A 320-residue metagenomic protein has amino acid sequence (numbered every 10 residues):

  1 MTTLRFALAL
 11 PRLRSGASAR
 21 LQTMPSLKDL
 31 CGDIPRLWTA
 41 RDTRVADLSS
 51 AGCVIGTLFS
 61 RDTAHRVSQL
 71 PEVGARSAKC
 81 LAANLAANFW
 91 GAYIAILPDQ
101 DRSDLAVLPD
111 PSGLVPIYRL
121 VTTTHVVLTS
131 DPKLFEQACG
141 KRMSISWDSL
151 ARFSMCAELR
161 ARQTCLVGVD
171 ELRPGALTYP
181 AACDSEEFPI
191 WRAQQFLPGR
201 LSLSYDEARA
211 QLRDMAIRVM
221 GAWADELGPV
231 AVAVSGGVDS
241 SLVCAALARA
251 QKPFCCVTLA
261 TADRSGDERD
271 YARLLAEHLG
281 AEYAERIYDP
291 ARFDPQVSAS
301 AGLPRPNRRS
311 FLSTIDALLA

Functional and structural regions predicted by a protein language model:
M1-S300, R305: Cysteine-centered catalytic environments shared across enzyme families
R309-A320: A conserved donor-nucleotide-binding helix/loop in the catalytic core of Leloir-type glycosyltransferases
